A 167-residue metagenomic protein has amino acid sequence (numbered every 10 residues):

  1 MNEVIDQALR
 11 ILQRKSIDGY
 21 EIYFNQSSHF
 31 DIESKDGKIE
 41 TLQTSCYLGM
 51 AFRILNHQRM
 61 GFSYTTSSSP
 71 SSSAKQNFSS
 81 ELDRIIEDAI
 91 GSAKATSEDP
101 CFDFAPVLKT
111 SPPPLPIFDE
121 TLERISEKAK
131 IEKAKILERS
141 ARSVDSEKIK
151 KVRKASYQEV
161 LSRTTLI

Functional and structural regions predicted by a protein language model:
M1-I167: Active-site bordering "gate/hinge" segments that shape substrate access to catalytic or cofactor-binding pockets
